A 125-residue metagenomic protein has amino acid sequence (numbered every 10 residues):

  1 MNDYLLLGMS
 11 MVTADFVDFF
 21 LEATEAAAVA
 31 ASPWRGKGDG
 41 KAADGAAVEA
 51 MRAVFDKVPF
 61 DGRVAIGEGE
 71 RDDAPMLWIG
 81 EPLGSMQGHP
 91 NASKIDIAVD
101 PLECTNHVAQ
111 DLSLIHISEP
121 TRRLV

Functional and structural regions predicted by a protein language model:
M1-N2, P120: Alpha-helical protein-protein interaction elements
N2-I97: N-terminal subdomain of lithium-sensitive/metallo-dependent phosphomonoesterases centered on the IMPase/IPPase/PAP
I95-A109: Asp-based phosphoryl-transfer active-site loop
H116-V125: Single conserved hydrophobic/aromatic residue that forms the stacking wall/gate of nucleotide- or nucleobase-binding
